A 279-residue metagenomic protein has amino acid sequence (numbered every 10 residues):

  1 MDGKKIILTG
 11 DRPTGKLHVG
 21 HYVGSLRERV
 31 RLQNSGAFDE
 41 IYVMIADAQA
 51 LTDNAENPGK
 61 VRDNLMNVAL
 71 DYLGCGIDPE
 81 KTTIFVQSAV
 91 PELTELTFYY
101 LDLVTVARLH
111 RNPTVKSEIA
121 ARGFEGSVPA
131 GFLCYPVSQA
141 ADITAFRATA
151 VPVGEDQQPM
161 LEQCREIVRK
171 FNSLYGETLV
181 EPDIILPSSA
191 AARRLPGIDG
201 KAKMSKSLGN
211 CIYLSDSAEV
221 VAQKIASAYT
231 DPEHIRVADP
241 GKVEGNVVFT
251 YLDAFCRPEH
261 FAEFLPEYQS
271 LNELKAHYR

Functional and structural regions predicted by a protein language model:
D2-A141: N-terminal Rossmann-like or analogous alpha/beta NTP/dinucleotide-binding catalytic cores that position adenine
S25-L32, C164-I167, Y251: Buried hydrophobic packing segments
E56-P58, V151-G154, T178-L179: Short, polar/flexible loop-turn hinges at active-site or ligand-entry regions and domain interfaces
Y72, Y100, D156, K201 (+1 more regions): Divalent metal-coordination and catalytic microenvironments
V106-H110, A145-P152, C256-F264: Short helix-capping/linker segments at secondary-structure and domain boundaries
V115-S117, A121-F171, Y175, P196: Internal, conserved structured core segments that host functional sites
P159, R165-R279: Conserved nucleotide- and phosphate/pyrophosphate-binding catalytic cores in adenylate/nucleotidyl-handling enzymes
